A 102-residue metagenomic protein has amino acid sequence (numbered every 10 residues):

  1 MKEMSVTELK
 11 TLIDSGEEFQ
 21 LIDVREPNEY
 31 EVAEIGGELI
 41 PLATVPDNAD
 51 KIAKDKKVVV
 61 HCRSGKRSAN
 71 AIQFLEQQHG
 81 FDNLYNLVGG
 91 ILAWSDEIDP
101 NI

Functional and structural regions predicted by a protein language model:
M1-Q20, V24-K57, K66-I102: Rhodanese-like catalytic fold shared by cysteine-dependent sulfurtransferases and DSP/PTP-type phosphatases
H61-C62: Short, surface-exposed ligand- or partner-binding patches at beta-edge/loop junctions that are enriched in aromatics
